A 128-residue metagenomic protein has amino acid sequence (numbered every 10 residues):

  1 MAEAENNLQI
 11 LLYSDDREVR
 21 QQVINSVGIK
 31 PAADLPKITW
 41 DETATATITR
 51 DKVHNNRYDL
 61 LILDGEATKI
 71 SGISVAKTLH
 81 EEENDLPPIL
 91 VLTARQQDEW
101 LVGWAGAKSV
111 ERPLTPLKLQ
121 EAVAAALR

Functional and structural regions predicted by a protein language model:
N7-G28, L61: Conserved acidic segment of CheY-like receiver
D15, L92-Q96, W104-A124: Output/docking surface of receiver
P31-W40: A generic structural motif
E42-L60: Acidic, metal-coordinating helix/loop segments flanking the phosphotransfer/catalytic sites of two-component signaling
R57-D59, E83-P88: His-Asp phosphorelay/catalytic-motif detector in bacterial-type signaling
D59-H80: Conserved phosphotransfer microenvironments
D64, P88-T93: Short beta-strand elements of ligand-binding domains
